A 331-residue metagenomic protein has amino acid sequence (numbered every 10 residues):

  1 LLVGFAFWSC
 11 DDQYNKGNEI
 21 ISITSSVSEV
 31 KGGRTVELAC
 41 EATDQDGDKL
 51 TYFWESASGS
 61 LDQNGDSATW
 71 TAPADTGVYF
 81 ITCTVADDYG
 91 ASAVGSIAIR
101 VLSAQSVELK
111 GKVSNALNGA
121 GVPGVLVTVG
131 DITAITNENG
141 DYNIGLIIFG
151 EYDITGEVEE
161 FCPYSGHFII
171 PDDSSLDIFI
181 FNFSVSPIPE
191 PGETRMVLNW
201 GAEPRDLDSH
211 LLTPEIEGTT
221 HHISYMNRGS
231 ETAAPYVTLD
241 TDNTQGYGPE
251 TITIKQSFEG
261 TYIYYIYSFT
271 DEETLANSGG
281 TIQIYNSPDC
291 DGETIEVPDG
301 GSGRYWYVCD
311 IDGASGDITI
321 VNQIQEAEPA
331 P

Functional and structural regions predicted by a protein language model:
V3-G32, G90-E108, C162, F183: Bacterial Sec-dependent N-terminal signal peptides
A42-D46, D87: Extracellular acidic, Ser/Thr/Pro-rich low-complexity tracts
F53-T71: Surface-exposed, flexible coil segments in extracellular/virion-facing regions
A104-G124, N199-E203: Structural motif
G130-L146, D242: Short, acidic Ser/Thr/Gly-rich low-complexity loop/linker segments typical of extracellular and cell-surface proteins
F149-E160, Y262-S268: A short, solvent-exposed beta-strand micro-motif common in secreted/extracellular proteins
E159-I180, E273-E293: Structured interaction patches on ligand/partner-binding surfaces of diverse proteins
V185-P331: Intrinsic-disorder/low-complexity signal
